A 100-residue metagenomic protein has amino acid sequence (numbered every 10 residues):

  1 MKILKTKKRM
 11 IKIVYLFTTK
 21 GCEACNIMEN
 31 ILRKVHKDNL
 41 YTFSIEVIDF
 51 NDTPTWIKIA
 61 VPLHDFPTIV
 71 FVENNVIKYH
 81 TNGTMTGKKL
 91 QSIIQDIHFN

Functional and structural regions predicted by a protein language model:
K2-K37: Local sequence-structure signature of Cys/Sec-based thiol-disulfide redox active-site neighborhoods
V14-L16, L32, I45, I69 (+2 more regions): Hydrophobic beta-strand residues in large extracellular and virion-surface proteins
F17-T18, H36, Y41-T55: Thiol-based oxidoreductase modules, predominantly thioredoxin-like and allied folds used for disulfide exchange
E23, D52, M85-K88: Short alpha-helical
N26, I57, T81: Short glycine-/acidic-enriched loop or helix-start segments at secondary-structure transitions that form or flank
W56-P62: Short amphipathic alpha-helix with an adjacent loop that forms part of the alpha/beta core around
D65, V70-N100: Non-catalytic, surface beta->alpha helical segment in thiol-disulfide oxidoreductase systems
